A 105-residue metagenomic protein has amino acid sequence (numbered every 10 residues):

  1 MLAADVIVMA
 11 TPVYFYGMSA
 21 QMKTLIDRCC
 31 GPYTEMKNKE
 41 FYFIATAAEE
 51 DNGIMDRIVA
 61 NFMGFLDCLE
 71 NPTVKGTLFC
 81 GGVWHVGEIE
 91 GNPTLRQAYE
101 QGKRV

Functional and structural regions predicted by a protein language model:
M1-L69: Helix-loop-strand module that forms the ligand-binding subsite of alpha/beta enzymes
M63-V105: Glycine-rich phosphate/pyrophosphate-binding loop and the adjoining helix
